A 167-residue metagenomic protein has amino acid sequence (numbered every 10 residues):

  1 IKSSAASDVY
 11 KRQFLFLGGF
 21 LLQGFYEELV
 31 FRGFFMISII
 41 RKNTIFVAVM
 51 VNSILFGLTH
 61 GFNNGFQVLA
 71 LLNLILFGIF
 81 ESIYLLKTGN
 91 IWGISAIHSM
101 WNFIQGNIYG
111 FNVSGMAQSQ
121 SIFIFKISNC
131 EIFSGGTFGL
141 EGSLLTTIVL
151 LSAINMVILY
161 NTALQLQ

Functional and structural regions predicted by a protein language model:
I1-A6, Y10: Single conserved hydrophobic/aromatic residue that forms the stacking wall/gate of nucleotide- or nucleobase-binding
Q13-F14, F46-V51, L71-L72, S95 (+1 more regions): Hydrophobic alpha-helical transmembrane segments
Q13-G18, Y26, V30, L71-L76 (+1 more regions): Membrane-embedded alpha-helical segments of multi-pass membrane proteins, especially the transmembrane helices
F20, T44-G61, L74-I75: Small-polar-interrupted transmembrane alpha-helices in polytopic inner-membrane proteins
L22, C130-L151: Hydrophobic alpha-helical transmembrane segments
Y26-V51, I83-N90: Membrane-interface helix/loop boundary segments of multi-pass membrane proteins
A70-I132: Functionally important transmembrane alpha-helices
Y160-Q167: Juxtamembrane boundary at the C-terminal end of a transmembrane helix
